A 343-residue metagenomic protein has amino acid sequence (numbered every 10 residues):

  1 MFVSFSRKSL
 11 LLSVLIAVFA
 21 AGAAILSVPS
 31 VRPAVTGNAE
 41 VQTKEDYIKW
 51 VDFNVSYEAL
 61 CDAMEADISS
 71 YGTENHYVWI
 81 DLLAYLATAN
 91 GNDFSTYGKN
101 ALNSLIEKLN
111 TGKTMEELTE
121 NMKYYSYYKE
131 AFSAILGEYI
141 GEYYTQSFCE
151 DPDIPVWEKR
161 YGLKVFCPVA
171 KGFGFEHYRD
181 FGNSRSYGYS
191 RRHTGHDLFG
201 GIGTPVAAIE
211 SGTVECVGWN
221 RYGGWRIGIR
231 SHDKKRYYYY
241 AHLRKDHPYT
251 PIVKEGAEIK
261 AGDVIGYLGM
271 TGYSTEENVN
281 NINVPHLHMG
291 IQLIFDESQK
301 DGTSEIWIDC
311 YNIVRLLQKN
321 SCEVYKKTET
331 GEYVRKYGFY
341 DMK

Functional and structural regions predicted by a protein language model:
F2-A131: Cationic-aromatic interfacial patches
E120-W225, A261, L317-K343: Surface-exposed, glycine-biased beta-strand/turn segments
D197, K260-A261, G266-Y267, H286-Q292: Active-site scaffold segments
G203, H232-K234, K245, Q292-D296: Solvent-exposed coil/turn segments that connect beta secondary-structure elements in extracytoplasmic/periplasmic
I209-P251, E276-V284: Zn2+-dependent peptidoglycan hydrolase active-site motif and core
R226-I229, I259-E277: Short hydrophobic beta/alpha edge segments that flank linear recognition/processing sites
P251-I259: Acidic, glycine-anchored pre-beta loop/turn
V279-K343: Acidic, glycine-rich catalytic/binding loops that coordinate metals and/or anionic ligands
